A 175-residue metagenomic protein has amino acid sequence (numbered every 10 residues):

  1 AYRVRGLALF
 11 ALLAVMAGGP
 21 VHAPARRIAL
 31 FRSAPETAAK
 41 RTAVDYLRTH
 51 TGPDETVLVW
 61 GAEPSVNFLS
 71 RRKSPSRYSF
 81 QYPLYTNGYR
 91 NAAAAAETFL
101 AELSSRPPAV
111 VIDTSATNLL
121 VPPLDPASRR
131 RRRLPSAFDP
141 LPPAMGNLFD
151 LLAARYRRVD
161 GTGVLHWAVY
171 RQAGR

Functional and structural regions predicted by a protein language model:
R3-G174: Extracytoplasmic
